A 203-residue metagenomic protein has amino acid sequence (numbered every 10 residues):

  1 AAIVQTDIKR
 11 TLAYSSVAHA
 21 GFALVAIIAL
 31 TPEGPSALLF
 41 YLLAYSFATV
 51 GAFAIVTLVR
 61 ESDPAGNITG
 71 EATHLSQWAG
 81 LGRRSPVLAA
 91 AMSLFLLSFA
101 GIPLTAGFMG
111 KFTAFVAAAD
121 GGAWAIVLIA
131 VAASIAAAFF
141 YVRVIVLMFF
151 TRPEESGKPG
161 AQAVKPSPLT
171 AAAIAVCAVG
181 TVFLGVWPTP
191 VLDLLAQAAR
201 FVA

Functional and structural regions predicted by a protein language model:
A1-A203: Alpha-helical transmembrane segments of multi-pass membrane proteins predominantly involved in bioenergetics
